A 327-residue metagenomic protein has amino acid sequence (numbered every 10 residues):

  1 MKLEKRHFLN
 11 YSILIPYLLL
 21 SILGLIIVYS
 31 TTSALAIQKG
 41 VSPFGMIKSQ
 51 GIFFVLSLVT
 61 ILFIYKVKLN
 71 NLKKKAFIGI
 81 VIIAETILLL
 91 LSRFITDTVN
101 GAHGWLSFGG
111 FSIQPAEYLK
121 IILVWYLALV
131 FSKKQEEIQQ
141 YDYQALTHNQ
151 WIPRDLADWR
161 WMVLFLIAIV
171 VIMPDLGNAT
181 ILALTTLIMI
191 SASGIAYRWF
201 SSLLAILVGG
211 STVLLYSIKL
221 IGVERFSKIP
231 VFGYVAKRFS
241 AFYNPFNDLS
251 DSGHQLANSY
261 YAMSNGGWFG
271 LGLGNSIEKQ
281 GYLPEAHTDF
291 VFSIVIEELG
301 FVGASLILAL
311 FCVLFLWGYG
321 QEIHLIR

Functional and structural regions predicted by a protein language model:
M1-L3, V28, K134: A juxtamembrane structural motif centered on a specific transmembrane helix
M1-Y17, D155: N-terminal membrane topogenic signal
K5-H7, W151, D155-L156, Q280-L283: Helix-boundary and loop/linker segments of multi-pass membrane transporters
L18, K39-D251, S293-R327: Hydrophobic alpha-helical transmembrane segments of multi-pass inner membrane proteins, especially in bacterial systems
L19-S33: Alpha-helical transmembrane segments of multi-pass membrane proteins
A34-Q38: Juxtamembrane/transmembrane-helix boundary motifs at the membrane-water interface
K237-S240, H254-Y260, A286-D289: Short hydrophobic, aromatic-rich alpha-helical segments embedded in or entering the lipid bilayer of multi-pass
Y260-V302, Y319-E322: Long extracytoplasmic/lumenal interhelical loops at the membrane interface of multi-pass membrane proteins
